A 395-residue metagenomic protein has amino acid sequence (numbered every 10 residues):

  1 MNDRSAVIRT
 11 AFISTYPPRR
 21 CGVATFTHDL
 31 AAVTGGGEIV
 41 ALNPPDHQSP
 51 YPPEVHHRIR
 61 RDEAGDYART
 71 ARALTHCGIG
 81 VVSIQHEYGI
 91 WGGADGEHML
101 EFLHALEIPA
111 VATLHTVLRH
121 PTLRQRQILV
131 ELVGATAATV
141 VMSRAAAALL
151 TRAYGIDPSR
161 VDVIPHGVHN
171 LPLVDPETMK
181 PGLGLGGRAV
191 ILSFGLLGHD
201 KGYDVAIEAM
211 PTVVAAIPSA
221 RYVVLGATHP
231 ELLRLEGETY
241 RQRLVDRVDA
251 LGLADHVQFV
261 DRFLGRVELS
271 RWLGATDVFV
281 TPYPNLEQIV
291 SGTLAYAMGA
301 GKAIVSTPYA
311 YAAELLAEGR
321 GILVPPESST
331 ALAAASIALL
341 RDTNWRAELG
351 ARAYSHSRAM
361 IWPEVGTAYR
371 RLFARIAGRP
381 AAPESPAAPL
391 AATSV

Functional and structural regions predicted by a protein language model:
L123-R124, A148-R152, S159, G167-G182: Acidic anion/phosphate-binding donor-loop and adjacent secondary structure in glycosyltransferase catalytic cores
A145, G167, T228: Carbohydrate-associated surface elements
L173-L185, V190, L244, P386: A short helix/loop element that forms part of the nucleotide-sugar donor recognition site in Leloir-type
L185-K201, I207-M210, V223-L225: Conserved donor-binding/catalytic core segment of Leloir-type glycosyltransferases
E236-F263, V267: Nucleotide-activated donor-binding/catalytic signature segment of Leloir-type glycosyltransferases, i.e., the conserved
F279, M298-G299, A303-S306: Short hydrophobic beta-strand element within catalytic cores of glycosyltransferases and related nucleotide-activated
E318, I322-S329, A338-T343: Conserved acidic donor-binding segment of nucleotide-sugar-dependent glycosyltransferases
A338, W345-A359, R371: A short, well-ordered alpha-helix in the C-terminal region of glycosyltransferases
